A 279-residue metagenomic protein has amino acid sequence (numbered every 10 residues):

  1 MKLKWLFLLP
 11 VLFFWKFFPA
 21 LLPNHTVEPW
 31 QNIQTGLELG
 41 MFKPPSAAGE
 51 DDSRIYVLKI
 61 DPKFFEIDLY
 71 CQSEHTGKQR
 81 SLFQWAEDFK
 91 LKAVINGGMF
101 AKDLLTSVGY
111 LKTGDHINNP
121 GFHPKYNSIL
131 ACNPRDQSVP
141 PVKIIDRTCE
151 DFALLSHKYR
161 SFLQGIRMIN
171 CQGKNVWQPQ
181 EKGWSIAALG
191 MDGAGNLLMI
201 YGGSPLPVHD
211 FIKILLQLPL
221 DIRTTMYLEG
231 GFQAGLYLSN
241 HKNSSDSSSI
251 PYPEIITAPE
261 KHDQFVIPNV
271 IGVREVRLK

Functional and structural regions predicted by a protein language model:
K4-K16: Hydrophobic membrane-insertion alpha-helices, especially the h-region of bacterial N-terminal signal peptides
L6, A20, K182-G183: Intrinsically disordered and other compositionally biased segments
F18-H123, I200-Y201: Zymogen propeptides
K63, M99, A194, R274-V276: Solvent-exposed coil/turn segments that connect beta secondary-structure elements in extracytoplasmic/periplasmic
F89, H116-R274: Active-site beta-strand/loop microenvironment that shapes enzyme catalytic pockets
K279: Metal-centered catalytic cores of metalloenzymes
